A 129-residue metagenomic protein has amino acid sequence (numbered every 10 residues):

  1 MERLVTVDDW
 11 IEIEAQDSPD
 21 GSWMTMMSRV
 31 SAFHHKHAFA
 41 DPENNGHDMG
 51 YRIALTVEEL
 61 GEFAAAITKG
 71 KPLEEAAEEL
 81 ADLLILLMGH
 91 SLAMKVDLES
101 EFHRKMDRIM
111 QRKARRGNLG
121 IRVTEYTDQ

Functional and structural regions predicted by a protein language model:
M1-L80, L84-Q129: Flexible "arm" and connector segments at domain edges
